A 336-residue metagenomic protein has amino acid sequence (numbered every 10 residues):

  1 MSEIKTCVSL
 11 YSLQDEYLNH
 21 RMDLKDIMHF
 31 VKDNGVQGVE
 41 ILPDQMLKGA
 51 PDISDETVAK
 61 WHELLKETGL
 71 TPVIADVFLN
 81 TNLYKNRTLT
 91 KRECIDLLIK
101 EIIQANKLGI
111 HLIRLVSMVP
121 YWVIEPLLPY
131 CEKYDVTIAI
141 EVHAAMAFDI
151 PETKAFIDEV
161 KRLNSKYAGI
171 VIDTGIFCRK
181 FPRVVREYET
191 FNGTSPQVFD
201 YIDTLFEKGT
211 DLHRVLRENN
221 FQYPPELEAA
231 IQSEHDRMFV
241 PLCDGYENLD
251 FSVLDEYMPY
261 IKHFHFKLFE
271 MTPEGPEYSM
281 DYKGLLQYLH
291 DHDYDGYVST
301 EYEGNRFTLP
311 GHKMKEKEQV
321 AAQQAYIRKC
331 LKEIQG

Functional and structural regions predicted by a protein language model:
M1-G35, I95, D149-G336: Histidine-acidic metal/acid-base catalytic patches
E3-T6, D33, Q37-P129, K133-T137 (+5 more regions): Structural motif corresponding to the early beta-alpha repeats
L10, P43, L115-S117, V142-A144 (+1 more regions): Short glycine-centered, acidic/aromatic-flanked micro-motifs in structured strand/loop junctions that mark active-site
L13-D15, K48-G49, R87-L89, I113-L115 (+3 more regions): Short, contiguous strand/loop micro-motifs
Y121, M146-I150: Loop/helix-junction capping segments adjacent to catalytic residues or to phosphate/diphosphate-binding pockets
V136-A145, S195-Y201: Acidic, His- and aromatic-enriched active-site or binding-groove loops in soluble protein domains that engage sugars
